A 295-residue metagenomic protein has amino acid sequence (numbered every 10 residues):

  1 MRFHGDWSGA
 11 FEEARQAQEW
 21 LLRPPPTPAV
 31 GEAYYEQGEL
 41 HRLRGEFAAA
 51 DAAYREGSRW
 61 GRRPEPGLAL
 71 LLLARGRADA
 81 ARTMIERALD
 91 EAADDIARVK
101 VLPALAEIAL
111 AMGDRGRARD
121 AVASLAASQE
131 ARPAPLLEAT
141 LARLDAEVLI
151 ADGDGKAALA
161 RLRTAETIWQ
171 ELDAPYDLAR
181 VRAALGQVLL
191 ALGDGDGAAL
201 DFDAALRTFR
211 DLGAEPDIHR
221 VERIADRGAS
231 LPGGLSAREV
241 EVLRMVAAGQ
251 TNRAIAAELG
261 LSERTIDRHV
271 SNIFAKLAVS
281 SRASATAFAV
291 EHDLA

Functional and structural regions predicted by a protein language model:
M1-H4, Q37, R44, R75 (+7 more regions): Structural motif corresponding to the intra-repeat A-B loop/turn of tetratricopeptide repeats
M1-Q129: Extended non-membrane alpha-helical scaffolds
E13, D201, H269-N272: Residues within the DNA-recognition helix of helix-turn-helix
A29, W60-G61, G67, A97 (+6 more regions): Structural signature of alpha-solenoid helical repeat junctions
E32, E39, R63, L70 (+8 more regions): Residue register of alpha-helical TPR repeats
A160, A184, R223-A295: Helix-turn-helix DNA-binding segment
